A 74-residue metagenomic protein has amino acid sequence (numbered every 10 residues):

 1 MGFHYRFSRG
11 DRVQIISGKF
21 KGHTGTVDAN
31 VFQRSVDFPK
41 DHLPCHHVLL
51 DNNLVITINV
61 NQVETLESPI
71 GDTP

Functional and structural regions predicted by a protein language model:
M1-R12, R34, D72-T73: Mixed-charge, Lys/Arg-rich low-complexity intrinsically disordered regions
R9, K21-T24: Short, flexible surface segments
G10-G18, V48: A short beta-strand micro-motif
S17-K21, R34: Short, charged beta-turn/beta-strand-edge "cap" motif at the junction between a beta-strand and an adjacent loop
H23-F32: Short beta-strand-centered aromatic/proline hotspots
D37-H47: Short aromatic-glycine-enriched beta-strand elements
C45-P74: Intrinsically disordered, low-complexity, charged/polar segments
